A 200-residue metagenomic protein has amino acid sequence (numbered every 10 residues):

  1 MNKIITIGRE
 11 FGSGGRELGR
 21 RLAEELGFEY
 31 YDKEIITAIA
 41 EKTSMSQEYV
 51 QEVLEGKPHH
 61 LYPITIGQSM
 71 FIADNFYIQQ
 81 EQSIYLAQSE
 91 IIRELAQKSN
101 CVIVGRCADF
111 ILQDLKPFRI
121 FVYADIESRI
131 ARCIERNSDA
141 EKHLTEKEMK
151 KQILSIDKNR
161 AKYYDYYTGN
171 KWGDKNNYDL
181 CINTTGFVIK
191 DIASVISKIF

Functional and structural regions predicted by a protein language model:
M1-E10, S99: Pre-Walker A (Motif I) flank of P-loop NTPase domains
I7-R20: Glycine-rich phosphate-binding P-loop
E29-E41: Short beta-strand-centered segment that lines the nucleotide-binding/catalytic pocket of NTP-utilizing
A40-N100: ATP-dependent small-molecule kinase phosphotransfer cores that center on conserved nucleotide phosphate-binding segments
H60-T65, K142-I189: Small-molecule kinase domains that catalyze NTP-dependent phosphoryl transfer to phosphate-bearing small molecules
S89, I189-S197: Short, amphipathic alpha-helical "lid/cap" segments that border enzyme active or binding sites
D114-E135, H143-S155: Conserved phosphate-donor/acceptor-positioning beta-strand/loop module used by diverse small-molecule
